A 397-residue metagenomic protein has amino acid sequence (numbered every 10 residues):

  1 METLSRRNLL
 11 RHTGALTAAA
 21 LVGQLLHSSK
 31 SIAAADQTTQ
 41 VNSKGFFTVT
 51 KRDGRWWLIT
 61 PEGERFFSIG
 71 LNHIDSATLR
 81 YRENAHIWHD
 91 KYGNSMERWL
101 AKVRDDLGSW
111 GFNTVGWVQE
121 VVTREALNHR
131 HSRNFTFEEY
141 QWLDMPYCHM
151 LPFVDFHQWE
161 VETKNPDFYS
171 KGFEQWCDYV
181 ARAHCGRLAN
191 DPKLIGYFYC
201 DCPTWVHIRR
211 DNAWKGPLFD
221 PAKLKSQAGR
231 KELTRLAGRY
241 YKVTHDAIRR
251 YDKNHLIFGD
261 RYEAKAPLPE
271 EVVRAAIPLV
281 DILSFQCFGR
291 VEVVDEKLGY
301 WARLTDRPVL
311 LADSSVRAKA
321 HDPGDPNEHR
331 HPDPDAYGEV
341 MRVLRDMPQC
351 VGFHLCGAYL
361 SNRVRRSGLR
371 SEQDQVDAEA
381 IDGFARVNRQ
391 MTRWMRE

Functional and structural regions predicted by a protein language model:
E2, N8-K30: N-terminal export signals
D36-S95: N-terminal carbohydrate-binding accessory modules
D53, P61, E160-W176, A183 (+1 more regions): Polysaccharide-binding and catalytic clefts of secreted carbohydrate-active enzymes
A85-E97, N113, W159-W176, S226-A237 (+2 more regions): The substrate-binding groove and active-site-proximal loops of carbohydrate-active enzymes, especially glycoside
R98-D167, V243-Y251: Aromatic-lined substrate-binding rim segments of carbohydrate-active enzymes
I195, H329-L369: Substrate-binding cleft of secreted/luminal carbohydrate-active enzymes
R235-G238, K242, N254-D260, A264-G324: Glycoside hydrolase catalytic-domain groove-lining segments
C356-E397: Aromatic-rich peripheral "rim/lid" segments of glycoside hydrolase catalytic domains that contact and position glycan
